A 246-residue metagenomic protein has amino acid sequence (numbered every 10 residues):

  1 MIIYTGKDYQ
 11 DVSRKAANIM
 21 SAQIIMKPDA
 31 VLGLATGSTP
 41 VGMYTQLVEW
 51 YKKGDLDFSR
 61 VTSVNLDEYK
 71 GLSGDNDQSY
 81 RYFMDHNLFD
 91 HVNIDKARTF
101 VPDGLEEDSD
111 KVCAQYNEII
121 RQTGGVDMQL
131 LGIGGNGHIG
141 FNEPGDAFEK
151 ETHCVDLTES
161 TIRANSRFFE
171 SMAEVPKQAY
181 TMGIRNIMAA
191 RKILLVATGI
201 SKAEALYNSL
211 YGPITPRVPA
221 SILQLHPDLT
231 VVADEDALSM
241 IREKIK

Functional and structural regions predicted by a protein language model:
M1-L32: N-terminal glycine-/serine-/threonine-rich phosphate-binding loop
M26-K52: Glycine-rich N-terminal segment of FAD-binding domains in flavoprotein oxidoreductases, spanning the beta-loop-helix
G33-G37, N65, P102-D103, L130-I133 (+2 more regions): Short beta-strand segments
Q46-D57, Y80, P144-H153, G212-I214: A glycine- and small-aliphatic-rich helix-loop capping segment at beta-alpha/alpha-beta transitions that lines
L56-Q129: Ligand-binding beta-strand-loop-alpha-helix segment within the catalytic cores of soluble metabolic enzymes
G124-K150: Glycine-rich phosphate-binding loop
G140-I184: Class I SAM-dependent methyltransferase SAM-binding "motif I" and its flanking Rossmann-like core
R185, A189-K246: ATP/nucleoside-binding phosphotransfer catalytic cores, i.e., glycine-rich phosphate-binding loops
